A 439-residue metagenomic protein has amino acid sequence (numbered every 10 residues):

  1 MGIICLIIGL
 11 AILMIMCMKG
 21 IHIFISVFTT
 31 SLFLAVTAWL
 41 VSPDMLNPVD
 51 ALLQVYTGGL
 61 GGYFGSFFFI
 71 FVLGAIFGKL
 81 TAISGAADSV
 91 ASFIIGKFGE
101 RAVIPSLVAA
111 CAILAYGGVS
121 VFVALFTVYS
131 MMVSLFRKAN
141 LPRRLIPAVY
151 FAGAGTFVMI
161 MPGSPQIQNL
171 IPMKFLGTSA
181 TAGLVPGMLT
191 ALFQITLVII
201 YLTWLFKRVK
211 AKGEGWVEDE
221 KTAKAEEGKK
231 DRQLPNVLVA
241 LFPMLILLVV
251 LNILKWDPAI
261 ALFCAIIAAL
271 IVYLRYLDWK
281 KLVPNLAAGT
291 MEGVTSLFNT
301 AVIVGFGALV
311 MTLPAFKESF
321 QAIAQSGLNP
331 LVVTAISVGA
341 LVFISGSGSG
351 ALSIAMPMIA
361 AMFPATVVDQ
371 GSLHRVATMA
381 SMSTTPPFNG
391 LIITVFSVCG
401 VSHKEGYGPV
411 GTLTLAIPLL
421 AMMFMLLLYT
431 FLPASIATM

Functional and structural regions predicted by a protein language model:
M1-I3, G61-F67, I94-A109, K138-I146 (+4 more regions): Membrane-interfacial loop-to-helix junctions in multi-pass transporters
I3-L6, L10, A38, S42 (+3 more regions): Long, contiguous bundles of hydrophobic transmembrane helices that form the permeation core of multi-pass
C5-C17, F28-A38, F71-I76, A110-A115 (+7 more regions): Hydrophobic core segments of alpha-helical transmembrane domains in multi-pass membrane transport and ion-translocation
G20-I23, F64-F67, G78-D88, A115-T127 (+6 more regions): Short helix-coil transition sites and intra-membrane helix breaks within transmembrane domains of multi-pass
L52-D88, A259, F263, I267 (+2 more regions): Core transmembrane alpha-helical segments of multi-pass membrane transporters/permeases
I70-L73, K97-V133, S326-T366, T378: Hydrophobic alpha-helical transmembrane segments of multi-pass integral membrane proteins, predominantly secondary
A75, S89-A91, F122-L135, S164-L176 (+2 more regions): Re-entrant/interfacial helical elements at transmembrane boundaries that shape and gate the permeation pathway
S134-L234, D369, L373-M379, G390-Y429 (+1 more regions): Membrane-core helix-loop-helix motifs of multi-pass transport proteins
